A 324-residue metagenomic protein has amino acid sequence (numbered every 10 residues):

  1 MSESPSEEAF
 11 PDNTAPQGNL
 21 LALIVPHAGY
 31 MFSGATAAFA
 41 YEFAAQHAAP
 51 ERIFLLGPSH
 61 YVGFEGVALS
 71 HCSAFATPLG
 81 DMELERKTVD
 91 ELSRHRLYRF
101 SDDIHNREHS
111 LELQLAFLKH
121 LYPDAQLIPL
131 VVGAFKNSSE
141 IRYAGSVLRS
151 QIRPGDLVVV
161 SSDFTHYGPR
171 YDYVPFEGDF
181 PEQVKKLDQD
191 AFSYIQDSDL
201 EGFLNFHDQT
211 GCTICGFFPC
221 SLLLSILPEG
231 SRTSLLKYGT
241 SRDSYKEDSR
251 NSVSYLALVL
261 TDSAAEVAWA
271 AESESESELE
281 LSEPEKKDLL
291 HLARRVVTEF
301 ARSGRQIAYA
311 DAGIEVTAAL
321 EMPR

Functional and structural regions predicted by a protein language model:
M1-S221, G230, G239, D243-K246 (+3 more regions): Active-site histidine-anchored catalytic micro-motif
S231-E278: Long, Lys/Arg- and hydrophobic-enriched amphipathic alpha-helices
A310-R324: Short beta-strand segments
